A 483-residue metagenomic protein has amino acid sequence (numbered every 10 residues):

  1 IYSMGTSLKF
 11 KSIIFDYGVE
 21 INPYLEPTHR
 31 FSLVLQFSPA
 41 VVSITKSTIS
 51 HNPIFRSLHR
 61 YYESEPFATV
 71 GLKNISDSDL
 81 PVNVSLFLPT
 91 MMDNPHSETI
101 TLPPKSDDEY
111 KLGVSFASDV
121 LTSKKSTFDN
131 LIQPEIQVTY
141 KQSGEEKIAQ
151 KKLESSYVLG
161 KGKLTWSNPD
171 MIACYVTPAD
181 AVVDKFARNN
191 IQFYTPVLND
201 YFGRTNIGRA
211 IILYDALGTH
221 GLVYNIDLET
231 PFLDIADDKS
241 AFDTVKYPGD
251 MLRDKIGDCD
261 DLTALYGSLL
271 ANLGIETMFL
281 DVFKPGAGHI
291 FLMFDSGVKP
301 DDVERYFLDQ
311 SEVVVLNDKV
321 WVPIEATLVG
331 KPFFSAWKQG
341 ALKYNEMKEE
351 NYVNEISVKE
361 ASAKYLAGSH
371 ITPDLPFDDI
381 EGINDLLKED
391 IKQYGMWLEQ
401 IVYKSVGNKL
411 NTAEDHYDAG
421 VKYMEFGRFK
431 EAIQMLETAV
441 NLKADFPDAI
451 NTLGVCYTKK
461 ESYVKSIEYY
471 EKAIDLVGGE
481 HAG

Functional and structural regions predicted by a protein language model:
I1-K9, L33, H289, I467 (+2 more regions): Short intrinsically disordered, low-complexity coil segments enriched in acidic
I1-V41: Outer-membrane beta-barrel porins/channels
G5, G18, G340, Y344-N345 (+1 more regions): Long alpha-helical scaffolds
I44-V455, K459: A structural boundary/capping signal
E425-T438, K460-V477, A482: Structural signature of tandem alpha-helical TPR/SEL1-like repeats, specifically the intra-repeat loop/turn
